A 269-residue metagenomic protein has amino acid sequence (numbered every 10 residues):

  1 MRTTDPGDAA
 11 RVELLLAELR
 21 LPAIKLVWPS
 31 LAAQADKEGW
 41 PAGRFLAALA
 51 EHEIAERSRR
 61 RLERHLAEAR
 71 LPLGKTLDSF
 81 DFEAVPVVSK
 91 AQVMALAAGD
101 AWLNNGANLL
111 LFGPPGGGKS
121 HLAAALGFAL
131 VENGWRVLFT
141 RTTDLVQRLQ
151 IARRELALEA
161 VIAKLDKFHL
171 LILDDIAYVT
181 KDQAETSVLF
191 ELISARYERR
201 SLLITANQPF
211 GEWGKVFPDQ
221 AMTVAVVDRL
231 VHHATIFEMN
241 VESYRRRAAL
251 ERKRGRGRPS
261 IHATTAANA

Functional and structural regions predicted by a protein language model:
M1-I24: Charged, compositionally biased N-terminal leader segments and the immediate start of the first structured element
R11-L14, S30-Q34, S79, N108-F112 (+1 more regions): Short hinge/gating elements
E13, L21-L73: Interdomain "pre-motor" coupling segment immediately N-terminal to P-loop NTPase/helicase cores
A48, H52, A125-A129, E191 (+2 more regions): Short, residue-level hotspots on alpha-helical faces of the histone-fold and other alpha-helical interaction modules
E56, R61-A95, L103: Clamp-loader machinery-focused feature within the broader ASCE/P-loop NTPase space
V88-K167, V216: Conserved P-loop
R136, T140, D144-A269: Replace "adjacent to P-loop NTPase cores in ATP/GTP-dependent enzymes" with "adjacent to NTP-binding cores
